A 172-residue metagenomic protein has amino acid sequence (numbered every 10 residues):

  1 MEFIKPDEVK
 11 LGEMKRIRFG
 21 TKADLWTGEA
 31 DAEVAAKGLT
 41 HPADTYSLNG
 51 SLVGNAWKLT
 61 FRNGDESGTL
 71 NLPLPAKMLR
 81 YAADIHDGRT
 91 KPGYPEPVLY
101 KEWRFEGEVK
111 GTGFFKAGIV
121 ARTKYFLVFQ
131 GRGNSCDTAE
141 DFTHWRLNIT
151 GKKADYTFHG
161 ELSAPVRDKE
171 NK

Functional and structural regions predicted by a protein language model:
M1-K172: Cysteine-centric segments in proteins
